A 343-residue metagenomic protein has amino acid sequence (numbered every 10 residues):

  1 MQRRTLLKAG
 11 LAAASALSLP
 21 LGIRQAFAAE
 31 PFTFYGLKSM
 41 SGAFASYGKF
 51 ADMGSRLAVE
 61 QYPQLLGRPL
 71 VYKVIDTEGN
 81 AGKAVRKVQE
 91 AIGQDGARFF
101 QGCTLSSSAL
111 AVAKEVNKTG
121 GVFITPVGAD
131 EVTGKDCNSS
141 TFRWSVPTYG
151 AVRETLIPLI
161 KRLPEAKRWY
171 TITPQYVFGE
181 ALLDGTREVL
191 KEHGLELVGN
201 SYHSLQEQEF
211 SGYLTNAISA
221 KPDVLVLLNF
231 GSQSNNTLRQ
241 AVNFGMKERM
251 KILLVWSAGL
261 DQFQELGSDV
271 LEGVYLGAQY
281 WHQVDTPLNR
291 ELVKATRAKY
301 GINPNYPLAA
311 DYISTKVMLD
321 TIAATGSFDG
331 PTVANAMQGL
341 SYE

Functional and structural regions predicted by a protein language model:
Q2-K8, G22, F27-E343: Extracytosolic ligand-binding ectodomains
G10-S15: Sec-dependent signal peptide hydrophobic core
L17-L19: N-terminal secretory/membrane targeting signals
